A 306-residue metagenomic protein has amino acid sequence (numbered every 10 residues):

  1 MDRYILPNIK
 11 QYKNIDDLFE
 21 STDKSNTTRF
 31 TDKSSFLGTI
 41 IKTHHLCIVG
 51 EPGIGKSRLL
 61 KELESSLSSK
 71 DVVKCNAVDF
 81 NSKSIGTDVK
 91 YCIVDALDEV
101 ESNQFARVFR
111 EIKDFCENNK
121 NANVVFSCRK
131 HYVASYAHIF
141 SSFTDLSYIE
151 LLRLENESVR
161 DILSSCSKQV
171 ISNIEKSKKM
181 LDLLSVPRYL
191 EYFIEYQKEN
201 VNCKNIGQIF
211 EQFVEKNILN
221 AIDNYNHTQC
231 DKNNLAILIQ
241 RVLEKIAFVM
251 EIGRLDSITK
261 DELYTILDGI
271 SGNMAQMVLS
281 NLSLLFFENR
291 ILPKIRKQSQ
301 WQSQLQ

Functional and structural regions predicted by a protein language model:
M1-E51, R58-E62, R241, Q298-Q302: Charged, amphipathic alpha-helical interface modules that flank catalytic cores or transmembrane segments and mediate
T39-I40, S84-G86, D114-N121, S141-S142: Conserved catalytic network of the ASCE P-loop NTPase/AAA+ motor domain
E51, K56-K70, R129-Y132, F140: P-loop NTPase Walker A phosphate-binding motif
I54-G55, D79-F80, L97-N103, H131-V133: Short acidic, S/G/P-rich loop/turn micro-motifs used as interaction or catalytic elements
L63, S142-F143, I149-L305: Extended hydrophobic
S66-Y91: AAA+/P-loop NTPase substrate/partner-engagement loops
T87-A106: Conserved P-loop NTPase "ATPase switch" module shared by AAA+ and STAND
C116-H138: Sensor-1/coupling segment of RecA-like P-loop NTPase cores
